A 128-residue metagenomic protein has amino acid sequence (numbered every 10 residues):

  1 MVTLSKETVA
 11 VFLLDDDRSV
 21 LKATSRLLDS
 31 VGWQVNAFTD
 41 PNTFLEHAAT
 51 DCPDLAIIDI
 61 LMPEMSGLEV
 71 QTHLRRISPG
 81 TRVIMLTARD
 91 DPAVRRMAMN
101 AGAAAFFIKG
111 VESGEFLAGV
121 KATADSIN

Functional and structural regions predicted by a protein language model:
M1-F12, R18-S19, G114-N128: Non-catalytic signal-transmission and effector/linker regions of two-component phosphorelay proteins
R18-N36: Two-component/phosphorelay signaling modules centered on CheY-like receiver
A37-L55: Acidic, metal-coordinating helix/loop segments flanking the phosphotransfer/catalytic sites of two-component signaling
T39-D40, S66-E69: Acidic catalytic/metal-coordinating carboxylates
A48-D51, H73-T81, A101: Conserved phosphotransfer cores of two-component systems
D59, T87: Active-site residues of response regulator receiver
M62: Receiver (REC) domain active-site loop signature in two-component systems and cognate sites in sensor histidine kinases
E69, D90-F106, V111: Alpha4 helix (beta4-alpha4-beta5 surface) of REC/receiver domains from two-component response regulators
